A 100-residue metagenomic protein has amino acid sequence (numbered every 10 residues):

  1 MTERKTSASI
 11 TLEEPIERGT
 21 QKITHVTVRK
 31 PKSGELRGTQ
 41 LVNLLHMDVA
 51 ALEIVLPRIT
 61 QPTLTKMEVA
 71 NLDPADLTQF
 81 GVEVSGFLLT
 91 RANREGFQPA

Functional and structural regions predicted by a protein language model:
T2-A100: Short, surface-exposed, charged amphipathic helix/loop patches that serve as local interaction elements
